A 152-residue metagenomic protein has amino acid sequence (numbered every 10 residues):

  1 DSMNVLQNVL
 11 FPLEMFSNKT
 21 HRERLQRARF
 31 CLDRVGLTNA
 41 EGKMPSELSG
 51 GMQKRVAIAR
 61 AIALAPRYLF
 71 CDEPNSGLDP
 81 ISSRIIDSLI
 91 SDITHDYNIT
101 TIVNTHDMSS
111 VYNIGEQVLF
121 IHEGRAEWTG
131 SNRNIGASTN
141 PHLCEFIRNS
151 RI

Functional and structural regions predicted by a protein language model:
M44-L48, M52: Conserved ABC ATPase signature
A63-R67: A short, proline-enriched helix->beta-strand linker immediately N-terminal to the Walker B motif in ABC-type P-loop
L69-D72: Catalytic Walker B motif of ABC-type/P-loop ATPase nucleotide-binding domains
P80-S82: Helix N-cap at the start of a conserved alpha-helix in ABC-type nucleotide-binding domains
T105-H106: H-loop/switch region of ABC-family ATPase nucleotide-binding domains
V111-N113: A short, surface-exposed alpha-helical micro-motif characterized by mixed small hydrophobic and charged/polar residues
